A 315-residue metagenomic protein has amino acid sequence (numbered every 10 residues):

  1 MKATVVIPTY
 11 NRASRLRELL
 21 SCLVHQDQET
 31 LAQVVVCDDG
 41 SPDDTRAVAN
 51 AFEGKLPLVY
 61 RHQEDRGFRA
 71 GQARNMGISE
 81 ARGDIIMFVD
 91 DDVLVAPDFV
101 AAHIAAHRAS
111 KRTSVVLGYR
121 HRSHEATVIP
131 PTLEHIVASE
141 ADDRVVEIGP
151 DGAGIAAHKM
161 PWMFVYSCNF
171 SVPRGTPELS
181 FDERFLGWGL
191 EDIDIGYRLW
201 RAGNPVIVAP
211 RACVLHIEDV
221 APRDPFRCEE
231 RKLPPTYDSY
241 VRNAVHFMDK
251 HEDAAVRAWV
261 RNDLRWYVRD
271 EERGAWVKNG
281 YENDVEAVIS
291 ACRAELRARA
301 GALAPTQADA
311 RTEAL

Functional and structural regions predicted by a protein language model:
S21-L31: Short, acidic, metal-binding catalytic loop of nucleotide-sugar glycosyltransferases
C22, D38-A47, V93-L94: A conserved acidic beta->alpha catalytic loop
E64-A81: Glycine-rich, basic loop-to-helix element that forms the pyrophosphate-binding segment of sugar-nucleotide handling
I86: Short aromatic/hydrophobic "clamp" motif used to bind/position activated sugar donors
D98-A138: Conserved donor NDP-sugar-binding/catalytic core segment of glycosyltransferases
V137-W162: Short, flexible, basic/aromatic active-site loop/helix in glycosyltransferases
W188-I195: Acidic donor-binding loop at a coil-to-helix junction in glycosyltransferase catalytic cores that engages
D238-S239, V256-L315: Non-catalytic, C-terminal membrane-associated alpha-helical segments of glycosyltransferases
